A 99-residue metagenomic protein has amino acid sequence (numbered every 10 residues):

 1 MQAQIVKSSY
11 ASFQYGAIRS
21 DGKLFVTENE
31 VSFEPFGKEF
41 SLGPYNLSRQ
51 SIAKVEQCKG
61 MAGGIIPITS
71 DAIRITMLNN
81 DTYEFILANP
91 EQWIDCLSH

Functional and structural regions predicted by a protein language model:
M1-E28, S41-Y45, P67-T69, M77-D81 (+1 more regions): Anionic N-terminal interaction surfaces
N29-K38: N-terminal glycine/threonine-rich, aromatic-flanked beta-hairpin/loop signature
V31, N46-M61: Phosphoinositide-dependent membrane-docking surfaces
E39-S41, E56-S70: Short acidic, Gly/Pro-enriched loop/turn segments at secondary-structure junctions
